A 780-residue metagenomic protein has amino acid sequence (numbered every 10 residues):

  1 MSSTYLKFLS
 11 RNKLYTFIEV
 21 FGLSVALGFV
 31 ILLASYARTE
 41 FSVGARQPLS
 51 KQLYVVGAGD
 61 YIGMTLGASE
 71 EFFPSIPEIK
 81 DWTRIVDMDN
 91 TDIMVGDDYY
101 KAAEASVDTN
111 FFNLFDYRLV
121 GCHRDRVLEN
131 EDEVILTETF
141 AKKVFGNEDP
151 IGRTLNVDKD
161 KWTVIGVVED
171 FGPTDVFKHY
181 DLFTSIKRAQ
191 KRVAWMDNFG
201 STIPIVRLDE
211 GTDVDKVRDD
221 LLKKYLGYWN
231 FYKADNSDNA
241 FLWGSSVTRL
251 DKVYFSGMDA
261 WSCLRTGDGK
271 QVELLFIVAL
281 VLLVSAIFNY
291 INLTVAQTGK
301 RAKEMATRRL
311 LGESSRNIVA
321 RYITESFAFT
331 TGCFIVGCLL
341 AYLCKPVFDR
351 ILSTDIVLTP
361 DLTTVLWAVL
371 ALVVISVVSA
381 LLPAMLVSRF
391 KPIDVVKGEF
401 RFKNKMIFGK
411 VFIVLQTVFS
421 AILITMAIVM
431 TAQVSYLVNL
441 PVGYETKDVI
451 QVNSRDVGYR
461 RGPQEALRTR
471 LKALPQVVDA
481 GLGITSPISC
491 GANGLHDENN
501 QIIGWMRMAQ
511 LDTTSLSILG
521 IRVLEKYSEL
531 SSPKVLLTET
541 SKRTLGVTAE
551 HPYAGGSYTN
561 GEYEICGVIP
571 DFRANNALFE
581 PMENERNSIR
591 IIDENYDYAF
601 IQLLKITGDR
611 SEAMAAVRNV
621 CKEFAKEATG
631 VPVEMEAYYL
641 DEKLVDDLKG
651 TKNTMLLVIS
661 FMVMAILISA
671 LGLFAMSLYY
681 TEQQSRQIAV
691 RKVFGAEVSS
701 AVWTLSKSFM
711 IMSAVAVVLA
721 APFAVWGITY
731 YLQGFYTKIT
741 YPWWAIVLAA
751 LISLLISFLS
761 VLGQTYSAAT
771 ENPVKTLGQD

Functional and structural regions predicted by a protein language model:
S2-I18, G22, F288-F329, R389-F400 (+2 more regions): Intracellular coupling helices
K7, R11-N12, Q47, L226-A279 (+7 more regions): Membrane-helix entry/capping segments
R11-E40, G267-K303, F408-Q433, K652-R686 (+2 more regions): Hydrophobic alpha-helical transmembrane segments of multi-pass inner-membrane transport and secretion
V25-Y54, K345-S353, F419-K447, Y731-Y736: Alpha-helical transmembrane segments
L32, S246, S326-F390, I422 (+2 more regions): Small-residue-rich transmembrane alpha-helices
L33-D92, G96-D98, F199-I205, R218-D219 (+4 more regions): Membrane-proximal extracellular/periplasmic loop immediately following the first transmembrane helix
D108-V120, V134-G267, T469, A473-D647: Mid-to-C-terminal secondary-structure elements that act as membrane-proximal/extracytoplasmic interface segments
T266-G332, V336-K345, D349-R350, T363: Hydrophobic alpha-helical bundles that form the membrane domains of multi-pass transporters
